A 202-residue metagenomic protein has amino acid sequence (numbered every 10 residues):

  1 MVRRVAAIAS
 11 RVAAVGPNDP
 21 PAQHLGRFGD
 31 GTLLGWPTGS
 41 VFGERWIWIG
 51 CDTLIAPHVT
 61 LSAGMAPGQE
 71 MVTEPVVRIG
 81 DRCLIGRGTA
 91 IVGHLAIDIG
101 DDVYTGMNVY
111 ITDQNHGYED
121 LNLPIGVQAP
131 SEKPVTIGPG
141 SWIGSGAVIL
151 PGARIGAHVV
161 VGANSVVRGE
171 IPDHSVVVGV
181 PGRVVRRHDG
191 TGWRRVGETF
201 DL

Functional and structural regions predicted by a protein language model:
M1-T112, V135-G140, A147, A157 (+2 more regions): Domain-scale signature associated with acetyltransferase and cell-envelope carbohydrate enzymes
A66-P67, N122-G126: Short linear capping/connector segments at secondary-structure termini
Q114-L121: Short acidic/His/Gly/Ser-rich catalytic and metal-binding motifs that mark active-site loops of diverse hydrolases
P124-V135: A short acidic, glycine-rich active-site loop that binds or catalyzes chemistry on phosphate/adenosine moieties
W142, L150, H158-V166, H174: A generic "structured core" feature
A153: Extracellular carbohydrate recognition
E170: ABC-family nucleotide-binding domains
